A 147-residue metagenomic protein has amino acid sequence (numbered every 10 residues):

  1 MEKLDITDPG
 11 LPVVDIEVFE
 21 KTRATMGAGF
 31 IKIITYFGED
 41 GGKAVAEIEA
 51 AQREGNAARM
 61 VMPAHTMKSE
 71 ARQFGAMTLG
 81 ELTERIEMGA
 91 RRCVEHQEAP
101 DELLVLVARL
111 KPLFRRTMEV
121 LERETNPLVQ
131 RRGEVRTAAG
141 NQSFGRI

Functional and structural regions predicted by a protein language model:
M1-V13, K32-I34, G38, A44 (+2 more regions): Amphipathic, coiled-coil-like alpha-helical segments
V13-E20: Histone-fold modules and their flanking histone-like tails across chromatin and transcription assemblies
M26-G27: Glycine-centered helix-coil hinge/cap
V61-A64: Amphipathic, hydrophobic secondary-structure cores in small proteins
M67: An anion-binding catalytic pocket shared by soluble metabolic enzymes
